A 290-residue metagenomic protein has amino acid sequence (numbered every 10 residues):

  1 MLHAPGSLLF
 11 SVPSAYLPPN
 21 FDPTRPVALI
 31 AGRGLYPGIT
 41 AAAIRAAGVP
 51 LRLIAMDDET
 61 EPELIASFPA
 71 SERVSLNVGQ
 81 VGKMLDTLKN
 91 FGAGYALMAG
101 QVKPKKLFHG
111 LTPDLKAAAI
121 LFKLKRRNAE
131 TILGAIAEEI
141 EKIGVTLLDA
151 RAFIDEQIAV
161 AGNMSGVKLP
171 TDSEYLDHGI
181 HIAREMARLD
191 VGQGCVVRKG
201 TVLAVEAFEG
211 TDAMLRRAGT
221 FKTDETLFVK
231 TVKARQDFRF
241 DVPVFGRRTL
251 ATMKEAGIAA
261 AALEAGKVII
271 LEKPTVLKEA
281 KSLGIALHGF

Functional and structural regions predicted by a protein language model:
P13-M56: N-terminal basic/disordered segments at the start of proteins
D22-P26, A47-P50, P69-A70, F91-G94 (+6 more regions): Short coil/turn connectors at secondary-structure junctions
L29-A31, L53-I54, A96-G100, A129 (+6 more regions): General beta-strand structural signal in soluble alpha/beta enzymes
G34, I44, S75, T146-L250: Conserved mixed alpha/beta catalytic, RNA-binding, or beta-rich assembly cores of soluble enzyme, regulatory
M56-A93, G110-I120, A213-F290: Feature captures the catalytic cores and cofactor-binding loops of soluble hydro-lyases/lyases that act on carboxylate
D57-E59, Q101-P104: Short glycine-enriched loops at secondary-structure junctions
T112-S165: Hydrophobic alpha-helical segments and helix pairs
